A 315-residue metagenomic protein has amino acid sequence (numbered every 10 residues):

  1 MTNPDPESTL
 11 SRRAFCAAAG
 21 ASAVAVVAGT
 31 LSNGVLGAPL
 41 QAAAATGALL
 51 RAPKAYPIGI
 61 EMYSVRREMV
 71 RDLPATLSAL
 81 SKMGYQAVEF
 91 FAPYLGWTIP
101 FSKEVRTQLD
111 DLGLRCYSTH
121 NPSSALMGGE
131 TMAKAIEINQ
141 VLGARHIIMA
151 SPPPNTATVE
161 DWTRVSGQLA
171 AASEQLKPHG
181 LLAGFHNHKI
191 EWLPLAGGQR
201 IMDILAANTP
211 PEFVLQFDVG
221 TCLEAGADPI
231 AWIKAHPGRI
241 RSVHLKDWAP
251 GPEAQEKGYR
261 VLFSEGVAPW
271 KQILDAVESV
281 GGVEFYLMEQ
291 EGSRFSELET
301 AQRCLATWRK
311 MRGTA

Functional and structural regions predicted by a protein language model:
M1-L10: N-terminal secretory signal peptides
L10-L36: N-terminal export leaders
A19-V27, L50, Y94, R115 (+2 more regions): Active-site acidic/histidine proton-transfer and metal-coordination neighborhood in alpha/beta enzyme cores
S32-M69: C-terminal segment of N-terminal export signals and the immediately downstream linker at the start of the mature
L49-P53, L77-K82, W97-C116, A133-G143 (+4 more regions): Acidic (Asp/Glu)-rich catalytic clusters
I60, L80, L109, N139 (+5 more regions): Conserved, mostly hydrophobic/aromatic
V65-R71, F91-F101, P122-E130, P154-E160 (+5 more regions): Acidic-and-aromatic substrate-binding clefts and catalytic sites of carbohydrate-active enzymes
A87, L176-V267: Acidic/histidine-rich catalytic cores of soluble enzymes
